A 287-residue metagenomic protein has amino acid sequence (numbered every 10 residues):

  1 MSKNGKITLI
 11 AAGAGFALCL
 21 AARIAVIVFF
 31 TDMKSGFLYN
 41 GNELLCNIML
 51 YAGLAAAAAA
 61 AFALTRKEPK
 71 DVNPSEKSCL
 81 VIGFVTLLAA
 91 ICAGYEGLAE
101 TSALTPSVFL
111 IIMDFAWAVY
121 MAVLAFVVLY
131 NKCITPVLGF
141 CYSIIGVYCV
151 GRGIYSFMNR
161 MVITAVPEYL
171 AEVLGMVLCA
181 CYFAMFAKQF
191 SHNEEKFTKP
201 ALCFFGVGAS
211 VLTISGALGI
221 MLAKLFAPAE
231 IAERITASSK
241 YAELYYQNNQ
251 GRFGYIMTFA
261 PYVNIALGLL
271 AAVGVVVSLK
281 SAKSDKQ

Functional and structural regions predicted by a protein language model:
M1-P106, A232-I256, Y262, K286: N-terminal topogenic module of multi-pass integral membrane proteins
A14-A22, C79-E96, L110-L124, L138-Y155 (+2 more regions): Alpha-helical transmembrane segments of multi-pass integral membrane proteins
F16-I27, F62, E172-Q287: C-terminal transmembrane-bundle signature of multipass membrane proteins, characterized by strong activation on
I24-S35, G94-A103, R152-A165, L218-A227: Juxtamembrane "helix-exit" motif on the non-cytosolic side of transmembrane helices
L38-M49, L104-F115, T135-Y142, F157-V177 (+1 more regions): Transmembrane alpha-helix entry/boundary detector in multi-pass membrane proteins
L54-K70, Y120-L129, A180-Q189: Canonical alpha-helical transmembrane segments
K67-K77, V127-L138, F190-P200: Membrane-interface helix-boundary motifs at transmembrane edges
A116-L129, L270-V277: Alpha-helical transmembrane segments and their immediate juxtamembrane interface regions
